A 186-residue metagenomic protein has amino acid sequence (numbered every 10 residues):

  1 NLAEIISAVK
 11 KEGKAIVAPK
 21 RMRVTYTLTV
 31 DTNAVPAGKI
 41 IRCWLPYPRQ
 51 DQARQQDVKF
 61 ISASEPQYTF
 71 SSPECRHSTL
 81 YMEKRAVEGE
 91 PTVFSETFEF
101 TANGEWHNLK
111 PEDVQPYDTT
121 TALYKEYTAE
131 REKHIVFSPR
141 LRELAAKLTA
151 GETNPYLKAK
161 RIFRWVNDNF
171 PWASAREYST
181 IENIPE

Functional and structural regions predicted by a protein language model:
N1-W106: Intrinsically disordered, low-complexity N-terminal segments that are enriched in acidic
S72-T79, A86-P185: Acidic low-complexity segments
